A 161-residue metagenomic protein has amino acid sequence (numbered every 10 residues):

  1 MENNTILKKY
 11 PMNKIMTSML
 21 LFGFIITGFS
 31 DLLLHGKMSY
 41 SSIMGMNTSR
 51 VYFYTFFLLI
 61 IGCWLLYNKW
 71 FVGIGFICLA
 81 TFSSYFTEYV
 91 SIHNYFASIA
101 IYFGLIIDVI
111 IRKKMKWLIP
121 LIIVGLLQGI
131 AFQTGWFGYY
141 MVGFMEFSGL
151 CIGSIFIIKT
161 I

Functional and structural regions predicted by a protein language model:
M1-L66: N-terminal topogenic module of multi-pass integral membrane proteins
K8-I15, T48, Y85-H93, G138-M141: Membrane-interfacial loop-to-transmembrane-helix junctions in polytopic alpha-helical membrane proteins
M16-M19, Y52-T55, F71, H93-F103 (+2 more regions): Physicochemical signature of membrane-embedded alpha-helices that form the seven-helix bundle of GPCRs, emphasizing
M19, I26, L58, L65 (+4 more regions): Hydrophobic residues within membrane-embedded alpha-helical segments of Major Facilitator Superfamily
L32-G36, T81-Y89, G129-G138: Juxtamembrane "helix-exit" motif on the non-cytosolic side of transmembrane helices
F53-W64, A100-I110, S148-I161: Hydrophobic cores of alpha-helical transmembrane segments in multi-pass inner/ER membrane proteins, independent
W70-P120: Membrane-proximal helix-loop-helix units in multi-pass membrane proteins
K116-I161: Terminal transmembrane helical module of multi-pass membrane proteins
